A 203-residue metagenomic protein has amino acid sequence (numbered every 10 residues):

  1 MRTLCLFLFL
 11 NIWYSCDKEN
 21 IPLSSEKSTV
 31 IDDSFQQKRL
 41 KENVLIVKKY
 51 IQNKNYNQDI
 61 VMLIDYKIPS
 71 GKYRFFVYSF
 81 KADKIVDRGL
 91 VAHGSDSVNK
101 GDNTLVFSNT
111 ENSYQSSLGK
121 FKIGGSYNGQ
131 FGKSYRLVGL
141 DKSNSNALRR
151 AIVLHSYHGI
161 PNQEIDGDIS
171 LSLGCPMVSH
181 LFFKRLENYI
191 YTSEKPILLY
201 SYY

Functional and structural regions predicted by a protein language model:
M1-E26: Bacterial Sec-dependent N-terminal signal peptides
K18-L173, H180-Y191, I197, Y203: Cell wall/extracellular polymer interaction/catalysis modules
